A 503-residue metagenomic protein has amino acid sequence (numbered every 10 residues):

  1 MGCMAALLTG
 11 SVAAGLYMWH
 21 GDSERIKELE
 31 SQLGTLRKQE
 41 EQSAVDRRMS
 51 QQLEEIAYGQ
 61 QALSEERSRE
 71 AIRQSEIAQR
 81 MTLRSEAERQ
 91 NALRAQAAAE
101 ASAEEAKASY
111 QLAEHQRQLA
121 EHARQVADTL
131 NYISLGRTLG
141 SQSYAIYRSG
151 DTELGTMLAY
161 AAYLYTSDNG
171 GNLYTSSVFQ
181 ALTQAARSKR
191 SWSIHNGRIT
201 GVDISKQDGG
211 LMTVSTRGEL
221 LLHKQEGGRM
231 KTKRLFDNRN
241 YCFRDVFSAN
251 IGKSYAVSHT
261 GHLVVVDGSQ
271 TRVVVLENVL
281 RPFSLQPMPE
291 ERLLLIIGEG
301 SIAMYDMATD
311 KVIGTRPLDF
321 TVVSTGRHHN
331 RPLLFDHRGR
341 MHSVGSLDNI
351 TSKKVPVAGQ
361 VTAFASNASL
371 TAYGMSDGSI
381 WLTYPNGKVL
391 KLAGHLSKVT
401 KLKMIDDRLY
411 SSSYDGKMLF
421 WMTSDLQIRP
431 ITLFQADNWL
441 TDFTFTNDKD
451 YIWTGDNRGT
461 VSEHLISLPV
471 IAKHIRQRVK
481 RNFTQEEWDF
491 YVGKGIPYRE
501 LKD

Functional and structural regions predicted by a protein language model:
M1-G201, T216, G227-R229, L235 (+3 more regions): Eukaryotic protein-protein interaction scaffolds centered on beta-propeller repeats
S188-I194, R229-D237, Q270-E277, K311-R316 (+3 more regions): A short beta-strand motif characteristic of beta-propeller blades
S193-I199, D237-Y241, E277-R281, P317-T321 (+4 more regions): WD40/WD-repeat beta-propeller blade N-cap
V202, D245-V246, L285, V323-T325 (+3 more regions): Hydrophobic core register within WD40 beta-propeller blades
G209, I251-K253, E290-R292, H329-R331 (+3 more regions): Short coil/turn segments that connect the beta-strands within blades of beta-propeller domains
L211-S215, Y255-S258, L294-I297, L333-D336 (+3 more regions): Conserved beta-strand element within WD40/beta-propeller blades
G218, G261, G300, G339 (+3 more regions): Short coil/turn segments within WD40 beta-propeller repeats
L220-Q225, V266-D267, Y305, H342-G345 (+3 more regions): WD40-repeat beta-propellers
